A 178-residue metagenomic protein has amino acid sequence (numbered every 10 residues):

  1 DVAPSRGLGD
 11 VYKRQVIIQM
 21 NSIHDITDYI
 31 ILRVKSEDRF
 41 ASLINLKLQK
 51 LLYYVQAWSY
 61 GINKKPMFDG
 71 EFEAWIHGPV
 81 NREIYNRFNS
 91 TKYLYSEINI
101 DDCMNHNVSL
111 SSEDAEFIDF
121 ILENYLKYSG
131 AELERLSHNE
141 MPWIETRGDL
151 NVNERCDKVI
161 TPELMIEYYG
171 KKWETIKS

Functional and structural regions predicted by a protein language model:
D1-Q15: Single conserved hydrophobic/aromatic residue that forms the stacking wall/gate of nucleotide- or nucleobase-binding
R14-S178: Domain-edge interaction signal
